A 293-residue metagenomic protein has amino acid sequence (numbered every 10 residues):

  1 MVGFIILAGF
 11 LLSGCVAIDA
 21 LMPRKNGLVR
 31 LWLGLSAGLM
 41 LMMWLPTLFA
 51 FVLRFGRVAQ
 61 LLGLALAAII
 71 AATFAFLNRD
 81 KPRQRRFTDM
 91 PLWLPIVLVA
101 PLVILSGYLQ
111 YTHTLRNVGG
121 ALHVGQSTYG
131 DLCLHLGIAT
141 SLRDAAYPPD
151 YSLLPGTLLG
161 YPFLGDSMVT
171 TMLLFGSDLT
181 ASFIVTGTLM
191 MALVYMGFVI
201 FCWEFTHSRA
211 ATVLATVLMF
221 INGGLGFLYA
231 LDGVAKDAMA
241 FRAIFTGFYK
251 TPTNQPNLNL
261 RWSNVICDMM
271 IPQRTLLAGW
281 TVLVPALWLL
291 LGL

Functional and structural regions predicted by a protein language model:
M1-M90: Membrane-embedded, hydrophobic transmembrane alpha-helices
M1-S13, P95-L102, C133, P272-W288: Alpha-helical transmembrane segments at the extracellular/periplasmic loop-to-helix junctions of multi-pass membrane
G9, S13, L33, A37 (+6 more regions): Hydrophobic faces of alpha-helical transmembrane segments in multi-pass integral membrane proteins
F10-I18, W44, V194-C202, V282-L293: Transmembrane alpha-helical segments
D19-A20, A50-F51, S141, L174 (+2 more regions): Transmembrane helix-loop junction
A20-R30, E204-A211, L293: Membrane-helix interface "capping/anchor" motifs
T88-Y108: Internal/C-terminal transmembrane anchor helices
L102-V282: Active-site lumenal/periplasmic loops and adjacent helix-entry segments of GT-C-fold, multi-pass membrane
